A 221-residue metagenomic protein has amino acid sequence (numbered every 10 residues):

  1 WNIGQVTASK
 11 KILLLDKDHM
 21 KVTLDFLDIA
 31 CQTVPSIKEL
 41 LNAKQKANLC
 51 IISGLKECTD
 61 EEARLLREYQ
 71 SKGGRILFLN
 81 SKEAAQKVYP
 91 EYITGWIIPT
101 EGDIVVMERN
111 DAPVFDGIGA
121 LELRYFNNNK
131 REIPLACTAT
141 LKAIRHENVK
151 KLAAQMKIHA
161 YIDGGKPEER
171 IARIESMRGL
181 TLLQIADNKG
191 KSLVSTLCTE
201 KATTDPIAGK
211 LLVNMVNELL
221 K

Functional and structural regions predicted by a protein language model:
W1-V22, T196, T204: Hydrophobic targeting/anchoring helices
S9-K10, L27-I29, Q45-N48, K72-R75 (+1 more regions): Loop/turn elements at helix/coil->beta-strand transitions in domains of secreted/extracellular proteins
L13-H19, P35-K38, I51-E57, F78-K82 (+1 more regions): Structural motif
D16, L24-K46, G54: A short, well-structured beta->alpha microelement
H19-L24, L41-N42, D60, E83-V88: Short, charged/polar "capping" segments at the starts of alpha-helices and the immediately preceding loops
T23-D25, I98-I207: Catalytic beta-strand/loop cores that center a nucleophilic Ser/Cys/Thr and support acyl-enzyme chemistry
P35-E39, E61-R64, S176-L182: Alpha-helical scaffolding within the catalytic cores of extracellular/periplasmic polymer-degrading hydrolases
K56-C137, T204-D205, L211, V216-N217: A glycine-rich, often tryptophan-bearing local segment used as a flexible ligand/cofactor-contacting loop or short
